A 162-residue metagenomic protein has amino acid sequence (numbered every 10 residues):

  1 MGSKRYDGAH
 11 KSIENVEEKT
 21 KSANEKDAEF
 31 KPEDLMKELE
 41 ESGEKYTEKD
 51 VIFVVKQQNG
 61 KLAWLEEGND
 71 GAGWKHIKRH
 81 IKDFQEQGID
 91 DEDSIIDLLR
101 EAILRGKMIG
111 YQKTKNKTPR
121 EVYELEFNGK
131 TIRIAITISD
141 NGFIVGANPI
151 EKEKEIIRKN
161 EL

Functional and structural regions predicted by a protein language model:
M1-L162: Ribonuclease/tRNase effector modules and their secretory precursors
